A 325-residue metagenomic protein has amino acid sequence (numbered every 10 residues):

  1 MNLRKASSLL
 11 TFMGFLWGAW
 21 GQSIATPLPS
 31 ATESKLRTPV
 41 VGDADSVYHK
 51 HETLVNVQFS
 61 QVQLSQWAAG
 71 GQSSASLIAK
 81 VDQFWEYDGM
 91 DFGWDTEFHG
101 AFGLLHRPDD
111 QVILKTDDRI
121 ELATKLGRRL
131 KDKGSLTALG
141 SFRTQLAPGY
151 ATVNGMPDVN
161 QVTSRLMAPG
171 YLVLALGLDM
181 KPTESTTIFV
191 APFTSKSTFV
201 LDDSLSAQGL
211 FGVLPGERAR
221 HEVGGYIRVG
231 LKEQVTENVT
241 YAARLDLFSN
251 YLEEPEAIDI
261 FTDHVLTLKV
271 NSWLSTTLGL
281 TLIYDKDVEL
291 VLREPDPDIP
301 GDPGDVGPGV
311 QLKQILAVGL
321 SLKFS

Functional and structural regions predicted by a protein language model:
M1-S46, S325: Cleavable N-terminal export/targeting peptides
H51-V55, W94-F98, L136-G140, L172 (+6 more regions): Transmembrane beta-strands of outer-membrane beta-barrel proteins
V57-Q63, G89-D91, G100-H106, F142-P148 (+4 more regions): Transmembrane beta-strands of outer-membrane beta-barrel pores
L64-A69, P108-V112, G149-M156, V200-A207 (+2 more regions): Outer-membrane beta-barrel translocator domains and adjoining extracellular loop/strand segments of Gram-negative
S65-G71, H106-V112, P157-S164, G212-E217 (+2 more regions): Extracellular loop and loop/strand-boundary signature of outer-membrane beta-barrel proteins
S73-A79, T116-I120, A168-L172, A219-G225 (+2 more regions): Residues that define the transmembrane beta-barrel architecture of outer-membrane proteins
E86-M90, G127-K133, T183-S185, K232-N238 (+2 more regions): Outer-membrane beta-barrel channels and translocator barrels
L266, V310-S325: Outer-membrane beta-barrel "beta-signal"
